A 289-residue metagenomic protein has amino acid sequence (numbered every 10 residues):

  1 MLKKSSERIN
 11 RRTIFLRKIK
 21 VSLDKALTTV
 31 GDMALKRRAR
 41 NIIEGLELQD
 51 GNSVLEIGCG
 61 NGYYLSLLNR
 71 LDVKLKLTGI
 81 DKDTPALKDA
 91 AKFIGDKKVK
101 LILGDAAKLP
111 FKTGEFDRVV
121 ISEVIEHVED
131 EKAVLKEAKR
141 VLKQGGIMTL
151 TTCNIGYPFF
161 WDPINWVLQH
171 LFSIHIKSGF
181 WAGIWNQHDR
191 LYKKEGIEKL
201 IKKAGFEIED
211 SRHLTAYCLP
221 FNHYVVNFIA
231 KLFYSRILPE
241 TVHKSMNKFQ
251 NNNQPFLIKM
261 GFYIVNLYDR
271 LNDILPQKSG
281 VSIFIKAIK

Functional and structural regions predicted by a protein language model:
L2-K4: N-terminal auxiliary segments of SAM/dcSAM-dependent transferases
R11, R17-R37, F93, E129-E137 (+2 more regions): S-adenosyl-L-methionine-dependent methyltransferase catalytic module, highlighting the catalytic core
R40-I164, I285-A287: Conserved SAM-binding loop
